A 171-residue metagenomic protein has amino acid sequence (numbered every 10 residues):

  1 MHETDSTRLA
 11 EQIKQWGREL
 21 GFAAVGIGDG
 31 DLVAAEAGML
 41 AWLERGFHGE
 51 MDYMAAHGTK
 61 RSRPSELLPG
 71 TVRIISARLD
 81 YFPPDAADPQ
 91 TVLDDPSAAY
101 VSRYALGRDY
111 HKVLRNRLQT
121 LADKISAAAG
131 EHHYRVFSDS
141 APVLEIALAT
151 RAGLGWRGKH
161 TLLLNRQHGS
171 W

Functional and structural regions predicted by a protein language model:
M1-W171: Auxiliary alpha/beta "docking" domains used to position bulky ligands
